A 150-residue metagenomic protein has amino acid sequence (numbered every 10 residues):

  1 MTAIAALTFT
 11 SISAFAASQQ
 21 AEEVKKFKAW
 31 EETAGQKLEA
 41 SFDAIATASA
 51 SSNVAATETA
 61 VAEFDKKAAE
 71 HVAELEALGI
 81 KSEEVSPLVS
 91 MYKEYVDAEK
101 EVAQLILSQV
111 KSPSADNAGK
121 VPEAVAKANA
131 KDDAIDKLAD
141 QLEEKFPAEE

Functional and structural regions predicted by a protein language model:
M1-A5: Sec-dependent N-terminal signal peptides
S11-S13: N-terminal signal peptide c-region/cleavage motif recognized by signal peptidases
F15-E63, K137-E150: Immediate post-signal-peptide N-terminus of mature secreted/exported proteins
E31, G35, D65, V89-K100 (+1 more regions): Amphipathic alpha-helical bundle/coiled-coil segments
S41-I45, A68-H71, L75, A98 (+2 more regions): Non-transmembrane amphipathic alpha-helical segments
E70-K93, L142-E150: Short, solvent-exposed, charged loop/turn and helix-capping segments that join or cap alpha-helices on peripheral
G79-V121, V125: Long, amphipathic, charge-rich alpha-helical segments that form helical bundles/coiled-coils
